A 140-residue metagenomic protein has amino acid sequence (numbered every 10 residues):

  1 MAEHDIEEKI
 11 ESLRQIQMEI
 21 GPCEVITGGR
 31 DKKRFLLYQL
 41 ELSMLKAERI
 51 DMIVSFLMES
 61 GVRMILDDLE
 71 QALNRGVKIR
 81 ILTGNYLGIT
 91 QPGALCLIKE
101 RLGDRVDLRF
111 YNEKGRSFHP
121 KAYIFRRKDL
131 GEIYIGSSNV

Functional and structural regions predicted by a protein language model:
M1-V140: PLD/PLD-like phosphodiesterase catalytic module centered on the HKD motif
